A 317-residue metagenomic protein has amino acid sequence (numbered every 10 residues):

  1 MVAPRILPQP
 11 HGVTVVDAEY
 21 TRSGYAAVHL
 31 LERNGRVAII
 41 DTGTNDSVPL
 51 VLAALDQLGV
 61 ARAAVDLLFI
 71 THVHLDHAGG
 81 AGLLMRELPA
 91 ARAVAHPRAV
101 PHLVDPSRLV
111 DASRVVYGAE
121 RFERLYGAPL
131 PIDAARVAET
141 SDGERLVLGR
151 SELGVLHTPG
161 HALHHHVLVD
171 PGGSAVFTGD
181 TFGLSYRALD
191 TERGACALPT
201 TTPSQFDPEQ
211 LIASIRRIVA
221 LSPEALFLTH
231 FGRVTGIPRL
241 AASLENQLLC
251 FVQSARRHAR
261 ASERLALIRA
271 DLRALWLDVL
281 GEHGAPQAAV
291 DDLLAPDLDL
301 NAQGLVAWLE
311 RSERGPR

Functional and structural regions predicted by a protein language model:
V2-L58, R62, L168-T178, L184: Conserved beta-strand hairpin/beta-sheet module of binuclear metal-dependent hydrolase folds, prominently
A38-I40, F69, A93, A175-F177 (+1 more regions): Residue-level marker for buried hydrophobic side chains located in beta-strands that build the well-ordered beta-sheet
T44-D46, E152, H157, L163-F227 (+1 more regions): Metallo-beta-lactamase
A64-D76: Metallo-beta-lactamase
G79-L88, P106: Metal-dependent catalytic neighborhoods of phosphoester/phosphodiester hydrolases
H102-L156, I212-I215: Metallo-beta-lactamase
D190, I237-N246: Histidine/acidic-residue-rich catalytic or RNA/ligand-binding cores of hydrolases and nuclease-related proteins
Q253-R317: C-terminal regulatory/interaction regions
